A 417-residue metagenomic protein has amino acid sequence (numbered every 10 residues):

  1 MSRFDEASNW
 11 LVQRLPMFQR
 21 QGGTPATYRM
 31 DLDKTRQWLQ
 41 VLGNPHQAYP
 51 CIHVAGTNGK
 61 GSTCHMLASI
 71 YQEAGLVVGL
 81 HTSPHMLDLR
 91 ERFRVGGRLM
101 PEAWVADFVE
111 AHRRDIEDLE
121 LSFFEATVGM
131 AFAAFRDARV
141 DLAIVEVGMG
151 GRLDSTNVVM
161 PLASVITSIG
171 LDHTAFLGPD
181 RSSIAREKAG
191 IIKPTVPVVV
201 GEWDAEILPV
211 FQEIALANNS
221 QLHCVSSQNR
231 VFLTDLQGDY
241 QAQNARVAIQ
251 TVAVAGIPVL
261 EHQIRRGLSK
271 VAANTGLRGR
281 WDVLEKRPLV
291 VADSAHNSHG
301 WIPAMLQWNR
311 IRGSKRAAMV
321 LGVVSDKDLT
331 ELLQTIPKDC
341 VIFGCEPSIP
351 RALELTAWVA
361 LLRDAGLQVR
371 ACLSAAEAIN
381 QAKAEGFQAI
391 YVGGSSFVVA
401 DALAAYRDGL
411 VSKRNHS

Functional and structural regions predicted by a protein language model:
M1-N58, S62-V77, L87, P197-V199: N-terminal leader/targeting and accessory segments in enzymes
G22-L32, R36-A48, E73-V159: ATP-dependent carboxylate-amine ligase catalytic core
H81, P197-E202, A318-L321, V341-I349: Short internal beta-strands
P84, M130-F176, A205-D235: Extended acidic/charged loop-beta regions that coordinate divalent cations and stabilize anionic phosphate/carboxylate
D137, L142-V145, D154-V165, I169-L171 (+2 more regions): Nucleotide phosphate-binding/pyrophosphate-handling subdomain across enzymes that bind or process nucleotide phosphates
L162, F176-I191, T195-V254, L260: Internal gly/pro-rich beta-alpha loop/helix module that stabilizes soluble enzyme cofactors or their anionic handles
D204-H223, L289-V291, E331-A389: C-terminal helical cap/extension that packs against the catalytic core of soluble nucleotide-cofactor enzymes
E377-R407: A glycine-rich beta-strand to alpha-helix segment that forms a phosphate/ribose-binding loop at ligand/cofactor sites
